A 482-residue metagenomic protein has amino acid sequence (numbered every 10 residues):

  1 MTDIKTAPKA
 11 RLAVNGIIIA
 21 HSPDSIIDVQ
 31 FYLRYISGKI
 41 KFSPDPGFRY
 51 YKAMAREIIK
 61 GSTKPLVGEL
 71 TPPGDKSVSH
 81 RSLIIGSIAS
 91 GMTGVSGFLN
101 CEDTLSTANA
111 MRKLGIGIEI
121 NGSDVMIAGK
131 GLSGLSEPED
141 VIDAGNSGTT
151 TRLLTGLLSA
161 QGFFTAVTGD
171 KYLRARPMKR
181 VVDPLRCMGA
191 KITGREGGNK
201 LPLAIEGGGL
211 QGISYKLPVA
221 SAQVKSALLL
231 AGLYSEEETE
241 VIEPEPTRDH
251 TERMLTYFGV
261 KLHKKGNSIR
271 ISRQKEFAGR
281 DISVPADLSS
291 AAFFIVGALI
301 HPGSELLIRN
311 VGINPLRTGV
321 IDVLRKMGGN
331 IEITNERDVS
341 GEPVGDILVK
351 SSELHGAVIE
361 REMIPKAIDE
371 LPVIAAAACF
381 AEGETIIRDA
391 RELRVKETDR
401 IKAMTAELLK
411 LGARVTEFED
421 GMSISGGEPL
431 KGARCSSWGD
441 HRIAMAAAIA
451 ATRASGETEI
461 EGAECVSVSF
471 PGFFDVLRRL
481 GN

Functional and structural regions predicted by a protein language model:
M1-Y51: N-terminal, intrinsically disordered, basic low-complexity segments enriched in Arg/Pro/Ser/Thr
M54-N482: Structural preference for solvent-exposed beta-strand-turn elements and adjacent flexible terminal/loop segments within
